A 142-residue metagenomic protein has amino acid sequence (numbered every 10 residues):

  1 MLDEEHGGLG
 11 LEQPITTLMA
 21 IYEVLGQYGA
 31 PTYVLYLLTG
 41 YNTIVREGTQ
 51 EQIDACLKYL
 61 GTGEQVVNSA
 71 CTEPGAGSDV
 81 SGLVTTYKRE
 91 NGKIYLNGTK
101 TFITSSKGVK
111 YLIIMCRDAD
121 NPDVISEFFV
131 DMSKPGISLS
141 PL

Functional and structural regions predicted by a protein language model:
M1-G63, S105-G108: Internal helix-loop-helix
D3, I21, T49, S69 (+2 more regions): Buried hydrophobic positions in well-ordered alpha/beta secondary-structure cores of metabolic enzymes
G7, C71-A76, T101-F102, L142: Short, solvent-exposed loop/turn elements at beta->coil junctions and helix N-caps that rim active or binding pockets
L38-T39, V80-G82, V109, D123: Short, solvent-exposed loop/turn segments at the edges of secondary structure
G63-T72: A short, Trp-centered hydrophobic/proline-enriched beta-strand micro-motif
A76-D79, I94: Hydrophobic, small-residue-rich alpha-helical packing segments that form membrane-like cores
T85-K88: A structural signal for short hydrophobic beta-strand segments in well-ordered beta-sheet cores
K93, N97-S140: A short core secondary-structure module
